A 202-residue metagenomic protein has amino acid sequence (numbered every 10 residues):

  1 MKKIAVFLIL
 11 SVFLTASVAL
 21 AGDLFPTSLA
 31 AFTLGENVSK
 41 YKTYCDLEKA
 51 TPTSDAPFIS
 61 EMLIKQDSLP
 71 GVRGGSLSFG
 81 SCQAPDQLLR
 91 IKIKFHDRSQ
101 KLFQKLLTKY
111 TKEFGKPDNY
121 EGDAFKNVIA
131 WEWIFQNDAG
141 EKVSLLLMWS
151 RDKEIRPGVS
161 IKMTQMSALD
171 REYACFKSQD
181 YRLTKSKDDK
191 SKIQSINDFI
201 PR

Functional and structural regions predicted by a protein language model:
M1-I4: Positively charged n-region of N-terminal signal peptides that target proteins for export
F7-A16: Bacterial N-terminal signal peptides
A21-L63, I93-R202: Non-cytosolic coordination micro-motifs
D46, F58-A84: Compositionally biased P/S/T/G-rich terminal and signal peptide-adjacent segments that lie outside catalytic cores
G75-F79, I91-D97: Short secondary-structure capping micro-motifs at structural edges
A84-K92: Glycine-rich, often proline-containing surface loops adjacent to acidic residues and nearby aromatics that form
